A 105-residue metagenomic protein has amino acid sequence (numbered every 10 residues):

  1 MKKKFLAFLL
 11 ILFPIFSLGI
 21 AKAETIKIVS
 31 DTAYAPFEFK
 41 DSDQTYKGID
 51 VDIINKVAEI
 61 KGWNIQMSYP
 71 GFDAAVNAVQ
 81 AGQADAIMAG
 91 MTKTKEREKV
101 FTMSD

Functional and structural regions predicted by a protein language model:
M1, G90, F101-D105: Short intrinsically disordered, low-complexity coil segments enriched in acidic
M1-F8: Bacterial N-terminal signal peptides that target proteins for export
L12-F13: Repetitive helical segments and hydrophobic/amphipathic motifs
F16, N77, T102-S104: Short, flexible, glycine/charge-rich loop motifs used to bind or transfer phosphoryl groups or to couple energy/partner
F16-A23: Sec/Tat signal peptide C-region and signal peptidase I cleavage site
A23-M91: Extracytoplasmic small-molecule ligand-binding "clamshell" domains of the periplasmic binding protein/Venus flytrap
Q83, K95-D105: Ligand-binding "clamshell"
